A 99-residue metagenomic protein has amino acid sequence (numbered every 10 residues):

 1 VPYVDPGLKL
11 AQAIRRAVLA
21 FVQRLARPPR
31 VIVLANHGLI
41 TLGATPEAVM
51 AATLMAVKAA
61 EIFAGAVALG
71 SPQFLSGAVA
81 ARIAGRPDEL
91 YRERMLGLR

Functional and structural regions predicted by a protein language model:
V1-R99: Glycine-rich flexible loops
